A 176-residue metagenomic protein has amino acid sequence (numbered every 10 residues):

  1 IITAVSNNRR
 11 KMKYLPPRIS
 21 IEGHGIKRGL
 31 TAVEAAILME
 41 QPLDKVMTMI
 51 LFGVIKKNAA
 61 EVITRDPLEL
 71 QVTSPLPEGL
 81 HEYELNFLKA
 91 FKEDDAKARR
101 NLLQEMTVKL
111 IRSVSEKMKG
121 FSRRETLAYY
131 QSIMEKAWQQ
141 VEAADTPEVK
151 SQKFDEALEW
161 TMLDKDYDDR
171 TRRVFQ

Functional and structural regions predicted by a protein language model:
I1-Q176: Acidic, Ser/Thr/Pro-rich intrinsically disordered cytosolic tails and loops of eukaryotic transmembrane proteins
